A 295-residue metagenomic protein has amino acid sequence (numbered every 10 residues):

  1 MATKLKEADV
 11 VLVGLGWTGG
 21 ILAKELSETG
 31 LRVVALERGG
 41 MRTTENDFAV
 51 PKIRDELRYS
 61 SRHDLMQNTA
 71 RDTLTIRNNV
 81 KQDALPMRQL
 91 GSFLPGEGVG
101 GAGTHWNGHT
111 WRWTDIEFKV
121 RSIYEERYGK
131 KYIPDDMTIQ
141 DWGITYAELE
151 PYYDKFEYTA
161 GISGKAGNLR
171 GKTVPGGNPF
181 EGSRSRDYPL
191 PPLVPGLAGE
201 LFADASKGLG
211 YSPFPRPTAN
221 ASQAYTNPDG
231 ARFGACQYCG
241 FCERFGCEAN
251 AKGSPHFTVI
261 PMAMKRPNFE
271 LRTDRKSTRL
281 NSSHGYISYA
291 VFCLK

Functional and structural regions predicted by a protein language model:
A2-Y132, T138-K155: N-terminal glycine-rich phosphate/pyrophosphate-binding loop and immediately adjacent elements
S27, K207, M264-K265: Anion (oxyanion) recognition and catalysis
Q82, G96-V99, G103-G230: Rossmann-like flavin
D141-W142, P189-G199, R244-M264, R272: Short beta-strand to alpha-helix junction loop
P217-A219, T273-R279: A conserved short coil-to-beta-strand element within the FAD-binding core of flavoproteins
Q237-E243: Gly-rich Lys/Arg/Thr-decorated short loops/hinges at beta-loop-alpha junctions or inter-strand turns that position
K276, L280-K295: Single conserved hydrophobic/aromatic residue that forms the stacking wall/gate of nucleotide- or nucleobase-binding
